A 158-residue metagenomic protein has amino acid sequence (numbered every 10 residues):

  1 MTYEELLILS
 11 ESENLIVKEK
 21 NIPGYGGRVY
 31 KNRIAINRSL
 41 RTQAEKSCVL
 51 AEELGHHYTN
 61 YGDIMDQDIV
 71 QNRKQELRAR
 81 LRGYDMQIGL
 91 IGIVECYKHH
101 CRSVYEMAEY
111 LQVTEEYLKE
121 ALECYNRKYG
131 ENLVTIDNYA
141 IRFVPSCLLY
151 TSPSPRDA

Functional and structural regions predicted by a protein language model:
E4-L7, V70: Non-catalytic terminal regions of proteins
I8-E11, I16-K31: Catalytic zinc-binding patch centered on the HExxH motif and its immediate surroundings that defines zinc-dependent
A35-C48: Short pre-active-site segment immediately N-terminal to the catalytic Zn-binding motif
C48-N60: Active-site recognition of the HExxH zinc-binding catalytic motif
I64-R78: Active-site metal-coordination segments of metallo-dependent hydrolases
Q75-R142, S146: Metalloprotease/metallohydrolase-associated module, dominated by Zn2+-dependent proteases
Y150-A158: Single conserved hydrophobic/aromatic residue that forms the stacking wall/gate of nucleotide- or nucleobase-binding
